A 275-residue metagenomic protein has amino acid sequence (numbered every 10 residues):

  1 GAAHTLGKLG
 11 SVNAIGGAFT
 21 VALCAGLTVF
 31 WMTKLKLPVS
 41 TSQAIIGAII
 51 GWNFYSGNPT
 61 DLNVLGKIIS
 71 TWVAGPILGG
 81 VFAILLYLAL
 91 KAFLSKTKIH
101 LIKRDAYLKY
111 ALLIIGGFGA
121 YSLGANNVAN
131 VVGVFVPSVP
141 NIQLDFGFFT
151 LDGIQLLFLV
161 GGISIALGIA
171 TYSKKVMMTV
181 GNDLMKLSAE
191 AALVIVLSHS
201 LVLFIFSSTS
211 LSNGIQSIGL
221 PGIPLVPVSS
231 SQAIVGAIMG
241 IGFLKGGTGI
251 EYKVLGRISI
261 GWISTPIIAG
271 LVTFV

Functional and structural regions predicted by a protein language model:
G1-V275: Multi-pass alpha-helical transmembrane bundle typical of ion/small-solute transporters and intramembrane aspartyl
